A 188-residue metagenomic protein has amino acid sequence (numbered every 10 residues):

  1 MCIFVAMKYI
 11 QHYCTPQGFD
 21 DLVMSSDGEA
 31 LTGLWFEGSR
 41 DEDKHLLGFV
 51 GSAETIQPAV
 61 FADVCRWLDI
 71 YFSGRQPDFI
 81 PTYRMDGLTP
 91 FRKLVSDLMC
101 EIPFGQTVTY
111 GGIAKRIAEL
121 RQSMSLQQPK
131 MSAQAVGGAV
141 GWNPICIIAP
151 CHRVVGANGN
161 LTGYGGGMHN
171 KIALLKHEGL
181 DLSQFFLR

Functional and structural regions predicted by a protein language model:
F4-G33, R40: DNA-contacting interfaces and partner/effector-binding or oligomerization modules in DNA-centric proteins
V5, V50-G51, E178-G179: Generic low-complexity, intrinsically disordered sequence content enriched in small uncharged/hydrophobic residues
K8-F19, R75-R188: Nucleic acid-binding interface residues in structured DNA/RNA-binding domains, emphasizing the DNA-engaging scaffolds
G28-I80: Compact structured core domains
